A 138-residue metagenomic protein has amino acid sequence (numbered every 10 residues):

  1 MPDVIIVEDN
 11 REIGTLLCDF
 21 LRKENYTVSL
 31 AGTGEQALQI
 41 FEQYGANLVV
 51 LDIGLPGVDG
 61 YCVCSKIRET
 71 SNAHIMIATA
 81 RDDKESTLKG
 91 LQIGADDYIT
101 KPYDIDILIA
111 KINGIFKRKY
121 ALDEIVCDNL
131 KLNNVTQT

Functional and structural regions predicted by a protein language model:
M1-K117: N-terminal/domain-start alpha-helical segments
D3, N113-T138: Short, Lys/Arg-enriched segments at the junction into DNA-binding effector domains of transcriptional regulators
